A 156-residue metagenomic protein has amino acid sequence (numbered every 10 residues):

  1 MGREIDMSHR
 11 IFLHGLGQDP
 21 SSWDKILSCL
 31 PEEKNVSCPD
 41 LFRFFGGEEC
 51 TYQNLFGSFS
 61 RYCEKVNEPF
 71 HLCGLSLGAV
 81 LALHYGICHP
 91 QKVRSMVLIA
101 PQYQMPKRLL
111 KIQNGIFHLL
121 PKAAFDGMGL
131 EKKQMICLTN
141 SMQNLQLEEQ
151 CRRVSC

Functional and structural regions predicted by a protein language model:
F12-G15, C38: Structural cue for short, hydrophobic secondary-structure segments
G15-Q18, S76: Active-site glycine-rich loops that stabilize anionic/oxyanionic intermediates across multiple enzyme folds
G17-K25: Serine-hydrolase catalytic-loop signature spanning alpha/beta hydrolases and amidase-signature enzymes
D24-S28, N35-C73: Active-site loop/oxyanion-hole signature of alpha/beta-hydrolase fold enzymes
K25, H84-C88: Active-site signature of alpha/beta-hydrolase-fold catalytic machinery across serine- and Asp/Cys-nucleophile hydrolases
G74-G78, A82: Gly/Ala-rich beta-loop-alpha elbow adjacent to hydrolase catalytic centers
I87-C88, K92-A123: Flexible "cap/lid" loop of the alpha/beta hydrolase fold
K107-L109, A124-C156: Conserved alpha/beta-hydrolase catalytic His-Asp/Glu region
